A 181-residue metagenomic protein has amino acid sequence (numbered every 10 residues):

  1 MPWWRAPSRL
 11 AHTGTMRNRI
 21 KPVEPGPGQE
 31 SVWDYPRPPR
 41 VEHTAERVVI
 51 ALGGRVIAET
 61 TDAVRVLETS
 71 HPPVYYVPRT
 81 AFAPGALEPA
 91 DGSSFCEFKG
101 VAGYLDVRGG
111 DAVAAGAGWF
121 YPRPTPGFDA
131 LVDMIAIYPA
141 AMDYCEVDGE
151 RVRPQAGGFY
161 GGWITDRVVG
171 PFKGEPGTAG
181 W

Functional and structural regions predicted by a protein language model:
P2-W181: Terminal leader/tail segments of proteins
